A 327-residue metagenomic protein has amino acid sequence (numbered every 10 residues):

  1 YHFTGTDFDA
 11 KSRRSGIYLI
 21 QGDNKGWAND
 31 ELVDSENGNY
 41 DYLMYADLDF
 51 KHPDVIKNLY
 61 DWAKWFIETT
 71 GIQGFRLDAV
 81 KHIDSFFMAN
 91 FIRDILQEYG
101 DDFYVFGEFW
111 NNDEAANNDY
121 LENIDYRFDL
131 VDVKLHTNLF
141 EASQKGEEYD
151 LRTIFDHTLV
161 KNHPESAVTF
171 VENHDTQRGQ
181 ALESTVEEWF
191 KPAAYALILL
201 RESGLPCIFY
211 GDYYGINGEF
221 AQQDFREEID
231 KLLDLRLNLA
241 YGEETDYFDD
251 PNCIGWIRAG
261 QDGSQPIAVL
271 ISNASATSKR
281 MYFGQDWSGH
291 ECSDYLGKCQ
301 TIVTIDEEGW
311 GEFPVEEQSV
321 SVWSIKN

Functional and structural regions predicted by a protein language model:
Y1-Y42, L48, K81-E108: Acidic/aromatic-lined carbohydrate-recognition and catalytic surfaces of CAZymes acting on diverse glycans
H2-G5, D61-N327: Active-site-proximal helices and loops of the catalytic beta/alpha 8
D34-K51, T69-G71, N173-G179: Short glycine/proline-rich turn/loop motifs
G38-N39, K57, L159-N162: Short hydrophobic/aromatic segments of transmembrane alpha-helices and their interfaces
K51-W62: Alpha-helical scaffold elements lining the catalytic groove of polysaccharide deacetylases
